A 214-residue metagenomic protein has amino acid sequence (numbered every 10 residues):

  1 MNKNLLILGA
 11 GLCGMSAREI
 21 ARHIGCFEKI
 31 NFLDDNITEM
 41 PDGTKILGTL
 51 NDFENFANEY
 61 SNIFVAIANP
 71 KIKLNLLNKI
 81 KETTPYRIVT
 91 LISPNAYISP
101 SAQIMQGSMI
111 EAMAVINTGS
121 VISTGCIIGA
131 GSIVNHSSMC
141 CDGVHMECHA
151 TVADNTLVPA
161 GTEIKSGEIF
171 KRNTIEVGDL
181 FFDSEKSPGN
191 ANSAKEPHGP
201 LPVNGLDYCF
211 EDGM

Functional and structural regions predicted by a protein language model:
M1-L50, E54-F56: Hydrophobic, well-ordered beta-alpha structural blocks that scaffold small-molecule cofactor pockets
I7-L8, L33, A66, E147 (+1 more regions): Short hydrophobic segments within beta-strands
L12-G14, N69-K71, F170: Short, flexible micro-motifs
A21-H23, K45-G48, L77-I80, M105 (+1 more regions): Short, glycine/charged-enriched secondary-structure capping and boundary segments
C26-K29, G43, Y60, P85 (+2 more regions): A generic structural signal for alpha->beta connector loops
I37-Y97: Phosphate-bearing ligand-interacting subdomains that bind or position ATP/ADP/UDP/GDP/NAD(P) or nucleotide-linked
T90-F210: Structural signal for interior beta-strand "rungs" in well-ordered beta-sheet cores of soluble enzyme domains
